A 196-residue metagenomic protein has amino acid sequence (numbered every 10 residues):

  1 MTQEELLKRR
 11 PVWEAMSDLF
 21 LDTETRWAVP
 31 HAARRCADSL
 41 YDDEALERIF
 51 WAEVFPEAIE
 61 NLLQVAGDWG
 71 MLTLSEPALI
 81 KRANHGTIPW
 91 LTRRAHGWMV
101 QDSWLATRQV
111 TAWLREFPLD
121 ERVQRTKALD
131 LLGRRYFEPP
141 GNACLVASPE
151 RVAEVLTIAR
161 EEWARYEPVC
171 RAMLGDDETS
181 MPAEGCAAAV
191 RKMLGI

Functional and structural regions predicted by a protein language model:
M1-K8, A32-I196: Small-residue-enriched hydrophobic alpha-helices in membranes
P11-W13: Short hydrophobic "helix-edge" motifs at membrane interfaces and signal-peptide entry regions
M16-S17: Amphipathic alpha-helical repeat scaffolds
W27-P30: Intrinsically disordered, low-complexity proline/glycine-rich segments
